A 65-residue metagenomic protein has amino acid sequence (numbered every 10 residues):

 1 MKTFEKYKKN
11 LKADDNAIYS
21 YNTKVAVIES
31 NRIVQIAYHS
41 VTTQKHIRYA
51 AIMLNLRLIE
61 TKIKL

Functional and structural regions predicted by a protein language model:
M1-L65: Terminal leader/tail segments of proteins
